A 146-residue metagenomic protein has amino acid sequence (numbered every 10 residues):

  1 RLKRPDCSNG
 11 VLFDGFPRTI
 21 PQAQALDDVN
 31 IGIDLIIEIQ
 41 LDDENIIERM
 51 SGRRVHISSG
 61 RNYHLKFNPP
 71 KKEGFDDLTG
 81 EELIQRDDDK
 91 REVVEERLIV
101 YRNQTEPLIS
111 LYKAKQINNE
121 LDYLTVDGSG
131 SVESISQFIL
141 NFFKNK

Functional and structural regions predicted by a protein language model:
R1-K146: P-loop/Walker A NTP-binding region and its immediately flanking N-terminal helices in P-loop NTPase folds
